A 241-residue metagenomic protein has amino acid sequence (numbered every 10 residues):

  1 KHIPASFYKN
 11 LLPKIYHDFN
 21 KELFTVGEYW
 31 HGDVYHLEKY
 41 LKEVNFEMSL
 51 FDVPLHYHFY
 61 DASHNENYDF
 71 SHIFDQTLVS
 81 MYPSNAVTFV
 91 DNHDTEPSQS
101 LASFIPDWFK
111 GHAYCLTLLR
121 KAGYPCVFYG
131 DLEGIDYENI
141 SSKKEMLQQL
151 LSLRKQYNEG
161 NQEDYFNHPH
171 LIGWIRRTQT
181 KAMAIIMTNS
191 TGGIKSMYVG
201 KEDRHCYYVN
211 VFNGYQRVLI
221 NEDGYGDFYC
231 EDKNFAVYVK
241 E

Functional and structural regions predicted by a protein language model:
K1-E241: Active-site-proximal helices and loops of the catalytic beta/alpha 8
